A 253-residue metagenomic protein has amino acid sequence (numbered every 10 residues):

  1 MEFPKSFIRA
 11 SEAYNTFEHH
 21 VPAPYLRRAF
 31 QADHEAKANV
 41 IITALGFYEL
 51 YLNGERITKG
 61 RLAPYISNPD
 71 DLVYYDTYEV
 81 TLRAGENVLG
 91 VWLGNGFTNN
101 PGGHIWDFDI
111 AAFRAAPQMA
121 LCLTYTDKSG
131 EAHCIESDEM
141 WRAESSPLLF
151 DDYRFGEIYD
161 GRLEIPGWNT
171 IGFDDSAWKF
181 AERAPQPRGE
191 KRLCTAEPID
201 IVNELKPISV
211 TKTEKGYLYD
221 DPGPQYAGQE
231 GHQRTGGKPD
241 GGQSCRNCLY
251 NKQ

Functional and structural regions predicted by a protein language model:
M1-Q253: Extracellular/oxidizing-compartment recognition motifs
